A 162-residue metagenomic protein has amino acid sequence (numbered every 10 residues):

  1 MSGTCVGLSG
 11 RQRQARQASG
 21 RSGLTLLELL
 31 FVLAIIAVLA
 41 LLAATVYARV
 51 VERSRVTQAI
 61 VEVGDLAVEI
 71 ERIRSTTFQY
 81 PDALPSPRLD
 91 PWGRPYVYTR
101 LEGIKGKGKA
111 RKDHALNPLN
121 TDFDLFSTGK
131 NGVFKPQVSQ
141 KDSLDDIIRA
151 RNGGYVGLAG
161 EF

Functional and structural regions predicted by a protein language model:
M1-S22, P87-L89: N-terminal leader/signal peptides at the extreme start of proteins
S2-L8, I104-F162: Short, surface-exposed interaction loops/tails
S19-A48: N-terminal single-pass transmembrane signal-anchor helix
R21, Q58, D65, D90 (+1 more regions): A generic fold-level signal
A37, V46-V63: Aliphatic-rich helix starts adjacent to a transmembrane/signal segment
L41, R49-E52, V56, V68 (+1 more regions): Regular, well-ordered alpha-helical segments
V61, D65-Y98, E102-K105, S139: Short, glycine/small-hydrophobic-rich surface segments
